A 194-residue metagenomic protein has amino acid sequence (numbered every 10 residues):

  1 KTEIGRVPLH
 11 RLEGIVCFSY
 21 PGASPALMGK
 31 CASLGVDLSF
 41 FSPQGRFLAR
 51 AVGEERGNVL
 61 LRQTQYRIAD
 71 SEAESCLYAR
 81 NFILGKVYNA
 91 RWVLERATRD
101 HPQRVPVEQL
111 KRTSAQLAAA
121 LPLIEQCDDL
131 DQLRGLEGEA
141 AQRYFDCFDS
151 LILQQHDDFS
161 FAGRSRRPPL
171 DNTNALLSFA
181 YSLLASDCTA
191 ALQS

Functional and structural regions predicted by a protein language model:
K1-P8: N- or domain-start disorder-to-order transition segments that initiate the globular core
E3, F47, D157: Glycine-rich, flexible loop/turn motifs
R6, L60-S194: Active-site helix-to-loop segments that bind/position phosphate- or nucleotide-bearing substrates and donors across
R11, S19-W92: A surface-exposed, charged beta-strand/loop segment in the N-terminal or early-internal portion of soluble proteins
E13-S19, N172-N174: Conserved interaction-surface patches within small, structured recognition/assembly domains
C17, K30-D37, S182, A190-S194: Short, intrinsically disordered, mixed-charge
